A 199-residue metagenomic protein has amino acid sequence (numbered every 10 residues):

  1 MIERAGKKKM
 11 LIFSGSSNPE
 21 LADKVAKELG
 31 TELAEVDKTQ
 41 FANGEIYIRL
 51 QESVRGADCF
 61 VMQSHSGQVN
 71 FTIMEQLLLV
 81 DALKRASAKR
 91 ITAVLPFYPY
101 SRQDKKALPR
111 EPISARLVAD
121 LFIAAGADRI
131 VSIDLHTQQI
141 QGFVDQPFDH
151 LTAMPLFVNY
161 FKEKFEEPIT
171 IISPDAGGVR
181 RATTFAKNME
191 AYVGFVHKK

Functional and structural regions predicted by a protein language model:
M1-K199: PRPP-associated nucleotide enzymes
